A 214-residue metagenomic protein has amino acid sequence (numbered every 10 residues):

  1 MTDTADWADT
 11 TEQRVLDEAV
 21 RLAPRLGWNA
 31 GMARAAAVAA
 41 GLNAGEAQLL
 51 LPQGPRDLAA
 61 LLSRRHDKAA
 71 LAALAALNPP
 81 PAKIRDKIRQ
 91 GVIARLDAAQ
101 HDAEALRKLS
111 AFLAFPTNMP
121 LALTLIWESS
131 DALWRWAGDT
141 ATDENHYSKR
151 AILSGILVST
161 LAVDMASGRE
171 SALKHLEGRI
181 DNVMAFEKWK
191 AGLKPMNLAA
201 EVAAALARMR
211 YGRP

Functional and structural regions predicted by a protein language model:
T2-G45, Q53-A60, R64: Short, amphipathic alpha-helix enriched in basic
D9, A73-K108: Hydrophobic alpha-helical connector segments
M32, L58, L62, K87 (+7 more regions): Residue-level detector of well-ordered alpha-helical segments, enriched for hydrophobic/aromatic packing positions
A98-P120, T124-W127: Amphipathic alpha-helical segments used for helix-helix packing
T117-D139, Y147-V158: Amphipathic alpha-helical packing segments from all-alpha helical-bundle domains
M119, W127, A151, K188-P214: Alpha-helical membrane-targeting segments
D139-L198: Hydrophobic/aromatic-rich alpha-helical bundle segments in the mid-to-C-terminal region
